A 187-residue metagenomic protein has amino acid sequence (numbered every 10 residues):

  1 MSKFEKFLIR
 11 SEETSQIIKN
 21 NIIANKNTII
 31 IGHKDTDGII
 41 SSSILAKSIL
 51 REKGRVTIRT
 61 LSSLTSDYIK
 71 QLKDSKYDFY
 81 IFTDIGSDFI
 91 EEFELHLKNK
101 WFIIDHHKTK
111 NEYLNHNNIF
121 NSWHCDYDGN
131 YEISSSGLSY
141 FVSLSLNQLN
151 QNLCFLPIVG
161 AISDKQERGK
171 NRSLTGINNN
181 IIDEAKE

Functional and structural regions predicted by a protein language model:
M1-E187: Replace "Mg2+/Mn2+-dependent" with "divalent metal-dependent
